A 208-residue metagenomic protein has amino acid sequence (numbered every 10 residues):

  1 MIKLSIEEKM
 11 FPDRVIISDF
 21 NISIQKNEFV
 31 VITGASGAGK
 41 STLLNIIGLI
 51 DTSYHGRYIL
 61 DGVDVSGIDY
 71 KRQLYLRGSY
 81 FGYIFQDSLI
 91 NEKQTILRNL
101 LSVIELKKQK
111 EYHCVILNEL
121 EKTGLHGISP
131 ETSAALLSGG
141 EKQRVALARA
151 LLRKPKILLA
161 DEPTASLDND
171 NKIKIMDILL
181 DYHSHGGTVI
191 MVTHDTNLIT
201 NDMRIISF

Functional and structural regions predicted by a protein language model:
D64, E111-S129: Conserved ABC ATPase "signature" region
V65-G82: ABC ATPase NBD coupling module
D87, Q94-L106: Q-loop/switch helix immediately C-terminal to the Walker
S133-L137, E141: Conserved ABC ATPase signature
K154: Conserved catalytic motifs of ABC-family nucleotide-binding domains
L158-D161: Catalytic Walker B motif of ABC-type/P-loop ATPase nucleotide-binding domains
D168: ABC-family nucleotide-binding domains
